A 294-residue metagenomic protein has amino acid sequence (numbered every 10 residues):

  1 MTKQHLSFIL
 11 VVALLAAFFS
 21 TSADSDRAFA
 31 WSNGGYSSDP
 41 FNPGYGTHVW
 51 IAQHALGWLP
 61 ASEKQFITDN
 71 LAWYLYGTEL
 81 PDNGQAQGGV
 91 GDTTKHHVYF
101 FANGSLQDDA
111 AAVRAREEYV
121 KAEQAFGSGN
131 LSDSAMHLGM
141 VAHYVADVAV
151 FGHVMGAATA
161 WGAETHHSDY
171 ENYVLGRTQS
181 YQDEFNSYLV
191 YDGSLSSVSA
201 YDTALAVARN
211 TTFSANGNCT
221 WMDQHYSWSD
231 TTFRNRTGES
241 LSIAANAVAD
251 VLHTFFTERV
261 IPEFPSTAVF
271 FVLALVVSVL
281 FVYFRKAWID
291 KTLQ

Functional and structural regions predicted by a protein language model:
M1-A28, V260-Q294: Secretory targeting signatures
D24-M136, F151-T257: N-terminal, motif-rich segments that launch catalysis or mediate targeting to/interaction with membranes, typified by
S134-A146: Short alpha-helix carrying the canonical HExxH Zn2+-binding catalytic motif
